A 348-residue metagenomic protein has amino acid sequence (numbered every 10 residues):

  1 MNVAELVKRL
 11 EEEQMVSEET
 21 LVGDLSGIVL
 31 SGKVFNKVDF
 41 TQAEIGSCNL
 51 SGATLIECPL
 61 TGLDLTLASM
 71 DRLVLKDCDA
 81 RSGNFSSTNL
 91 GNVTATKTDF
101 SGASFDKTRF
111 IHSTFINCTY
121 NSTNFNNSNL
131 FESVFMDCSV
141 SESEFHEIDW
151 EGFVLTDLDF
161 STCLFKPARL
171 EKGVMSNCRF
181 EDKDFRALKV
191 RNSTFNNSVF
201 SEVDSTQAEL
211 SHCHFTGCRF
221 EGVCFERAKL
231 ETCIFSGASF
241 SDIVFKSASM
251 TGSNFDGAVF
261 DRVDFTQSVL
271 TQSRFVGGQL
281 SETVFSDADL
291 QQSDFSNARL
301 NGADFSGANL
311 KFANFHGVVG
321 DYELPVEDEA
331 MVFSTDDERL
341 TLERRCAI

Functional and structural regions predicted by a protein language model:
N2-I348: Tandem repeat scaffolds
